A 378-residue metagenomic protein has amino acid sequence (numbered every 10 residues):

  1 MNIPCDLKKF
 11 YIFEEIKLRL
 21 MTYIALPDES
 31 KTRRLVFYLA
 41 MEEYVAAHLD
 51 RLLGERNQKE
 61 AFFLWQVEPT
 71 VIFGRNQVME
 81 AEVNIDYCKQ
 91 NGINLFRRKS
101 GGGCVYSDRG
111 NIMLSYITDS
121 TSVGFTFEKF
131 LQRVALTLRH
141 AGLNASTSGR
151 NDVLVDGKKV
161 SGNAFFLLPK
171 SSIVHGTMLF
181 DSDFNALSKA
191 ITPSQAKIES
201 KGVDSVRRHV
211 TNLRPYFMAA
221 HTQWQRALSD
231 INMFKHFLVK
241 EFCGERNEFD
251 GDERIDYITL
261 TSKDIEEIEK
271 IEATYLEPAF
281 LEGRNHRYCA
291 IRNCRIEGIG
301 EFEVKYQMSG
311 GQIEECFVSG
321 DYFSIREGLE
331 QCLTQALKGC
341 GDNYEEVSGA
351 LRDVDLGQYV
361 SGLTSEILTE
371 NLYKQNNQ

Functional and structural regions predicted by a protein language model:
F10-E82, F165, V210-F217, D230-E301 (+2 more regions): Active-site loop/lid in soluble adenylation, ligation, and acyl-transfer enzymes
H48, R133-A141, F237, E241-E245 (+6 more regions): Generic non-transmembrane alpha-helical segments
F62-W65, V105, A145-T147: Short beta-strand
A81-C104: Active-site cofactor/substrate anionic-group-binding motifs, chiefly glycine- and Lys/Arg-rich phosphate-binding loops
I112-Q225, L238, E267-D321: Catalytic beta-strand/loop module used to bind and position nucleotide/cofactor moieties in cofactor-attachment
G142-R150, E245-I265, Y344-S348, G362: Flexible, glycine/charged-enriched surface loops at secondary-structure junctions
V210-L213, Q307-M308, Q312-Q378: Active-site- and interface-proximal helix/loop "cap" or "latch" segments in soluble metabolic and energy-transducing
